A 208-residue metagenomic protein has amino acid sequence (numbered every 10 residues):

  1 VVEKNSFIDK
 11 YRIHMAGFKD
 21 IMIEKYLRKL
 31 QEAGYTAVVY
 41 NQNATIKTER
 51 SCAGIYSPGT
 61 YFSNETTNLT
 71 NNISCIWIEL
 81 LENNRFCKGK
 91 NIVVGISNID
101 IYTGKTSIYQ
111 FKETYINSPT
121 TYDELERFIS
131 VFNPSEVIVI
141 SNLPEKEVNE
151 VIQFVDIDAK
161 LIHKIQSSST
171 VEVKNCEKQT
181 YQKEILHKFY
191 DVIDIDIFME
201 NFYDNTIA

Functional and structural regions predicted by a protein language model:
V1-A208: Basic, polar low-complexity surface loops/patches
